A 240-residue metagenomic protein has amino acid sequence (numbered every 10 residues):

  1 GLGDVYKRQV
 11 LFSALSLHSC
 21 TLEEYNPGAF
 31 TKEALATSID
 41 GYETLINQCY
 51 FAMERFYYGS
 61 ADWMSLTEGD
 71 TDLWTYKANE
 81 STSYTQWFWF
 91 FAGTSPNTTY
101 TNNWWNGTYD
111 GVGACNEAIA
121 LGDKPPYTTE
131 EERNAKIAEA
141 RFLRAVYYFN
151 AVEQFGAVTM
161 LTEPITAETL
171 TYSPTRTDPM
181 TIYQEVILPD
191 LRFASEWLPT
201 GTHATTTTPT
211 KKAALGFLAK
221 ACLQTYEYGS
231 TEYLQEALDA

Functional and structural regions predicted by a protein language model:
G1-Y6: Short, small-residue-biased leader/transition segments that mark boundaries at the very start of proteins
K7-S16: Bacterial N-terminal signal peptides
S19-T67, L238: Membrane-proximal, proline-rich intrinsically disordered regions
E23-Y25, V152-P164, L234-Q235: Short, well-structured active-site flanking segments
I39, E43, F51-A52, Y57 (+3 more regions): Conserved, well-structured interaction surfaces
V152-E153, T159, T202, Q224-S230: Short coil/turn linking the two alpha-helices of tandem helical-hairpin repeats
